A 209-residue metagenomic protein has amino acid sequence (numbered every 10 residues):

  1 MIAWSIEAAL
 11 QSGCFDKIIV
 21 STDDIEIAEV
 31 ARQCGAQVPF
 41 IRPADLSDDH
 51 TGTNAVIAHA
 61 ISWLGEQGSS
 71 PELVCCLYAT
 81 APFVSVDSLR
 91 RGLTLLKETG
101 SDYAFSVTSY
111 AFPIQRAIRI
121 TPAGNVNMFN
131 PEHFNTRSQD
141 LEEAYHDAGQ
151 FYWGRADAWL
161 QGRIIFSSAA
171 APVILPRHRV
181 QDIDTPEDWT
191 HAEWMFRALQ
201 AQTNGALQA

Functional and structural regions predicted by a protein language model:
M1-S21: N-terminal glycine-rich phosphate-binding loop and ensuing alpha1 helix
C14, C34-A36, P122: Short, structured coil segments at secondary-structure junctions
C14-I19, D102, H178-R179: Short active-site oxyanion
F15, S69-P71, E98-S101: Short, high-confidence coil segments that cap the C-terminus of an alpha-helix and link into the following beta-strand
I19, I25-V74, V84, R91: Short phosphate-binding loop-to-helix
N54, A144-A209: Conserved alpha/beta core of the MobA/IspD/sugar-nucleotide pyrophosphorylase nucleotidyltransferase superfamily
A55, H59, P82-A169: Conserved core of the sugar-phosphate nucleotidyltransferase
L77: Catalytic metal- and UDP-sugar-binding loop of GT-A-like glycosyltransferases, i.e., residues flanking the conserved
